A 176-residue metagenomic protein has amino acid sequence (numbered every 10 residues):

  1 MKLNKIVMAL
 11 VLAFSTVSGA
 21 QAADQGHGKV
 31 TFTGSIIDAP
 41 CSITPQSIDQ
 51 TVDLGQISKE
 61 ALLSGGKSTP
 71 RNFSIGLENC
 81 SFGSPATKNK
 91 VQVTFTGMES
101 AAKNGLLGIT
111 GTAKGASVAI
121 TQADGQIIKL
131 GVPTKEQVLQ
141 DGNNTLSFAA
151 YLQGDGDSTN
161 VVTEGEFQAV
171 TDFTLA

Functional and structural regions predicted by a protein language model:
K2-I6, Q21-A176: Mature extracellular/passenger domains of Gram-negative fimbrial/pilin and adhesin proteins
A9-S15: Bacterial N-terminal signal peptides
V17-G19: N-terminal signal peptide c-region/cleavage motif recognized by signal peptidases
